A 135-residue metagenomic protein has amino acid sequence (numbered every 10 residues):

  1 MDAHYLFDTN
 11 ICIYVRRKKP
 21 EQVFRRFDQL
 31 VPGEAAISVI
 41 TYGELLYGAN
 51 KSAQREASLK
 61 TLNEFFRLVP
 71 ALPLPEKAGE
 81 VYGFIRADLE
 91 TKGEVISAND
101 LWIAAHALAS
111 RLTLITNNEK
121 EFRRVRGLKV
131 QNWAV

Functional and structural regions predicted by a protein language model:
M1-I37, Y47-E64, T91: Short, well-structured N-terminal submotif of metal-dependent ribonuclease cores
D2-A3, K120, V130-V135: Short, C-terminally biased terminal segments at protein or domain edges
A3, V69-I115: Active-site neighborhoods of divalent-metal-dependent phosphate/nucleic-acid chemistry enzymes
D8, S38, I96-S97, N118: Histidine- and aromatic-rich ligand-binding microenvironments
D8-T9, L45, Y82, A107 (+1 more regions): Generic structural signal for small/hydrophobic residues in well-ordered secondary structure, especially within
I11-C12, T41, A78, K120-E121: Alpha-helix capping/helix-boundary segments
V39, P75, A134: Residues at the C-termini of beta-strands that transition into short coil/loop
